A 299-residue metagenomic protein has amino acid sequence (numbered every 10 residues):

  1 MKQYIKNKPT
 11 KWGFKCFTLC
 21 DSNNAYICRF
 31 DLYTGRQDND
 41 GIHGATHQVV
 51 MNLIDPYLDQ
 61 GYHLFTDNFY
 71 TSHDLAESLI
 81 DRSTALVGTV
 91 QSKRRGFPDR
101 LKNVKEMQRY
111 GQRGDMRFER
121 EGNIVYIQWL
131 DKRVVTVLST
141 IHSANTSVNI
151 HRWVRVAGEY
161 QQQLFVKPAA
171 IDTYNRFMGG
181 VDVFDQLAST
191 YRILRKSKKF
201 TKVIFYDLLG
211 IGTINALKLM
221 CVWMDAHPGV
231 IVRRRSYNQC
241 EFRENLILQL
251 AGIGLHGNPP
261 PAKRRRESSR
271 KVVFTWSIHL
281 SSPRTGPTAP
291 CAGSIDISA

Functional and structural regions predicted by a protein language model:
M1-A299: Acidic, contiguous segments within the catalytic cores of piggyBac-derived transposases
